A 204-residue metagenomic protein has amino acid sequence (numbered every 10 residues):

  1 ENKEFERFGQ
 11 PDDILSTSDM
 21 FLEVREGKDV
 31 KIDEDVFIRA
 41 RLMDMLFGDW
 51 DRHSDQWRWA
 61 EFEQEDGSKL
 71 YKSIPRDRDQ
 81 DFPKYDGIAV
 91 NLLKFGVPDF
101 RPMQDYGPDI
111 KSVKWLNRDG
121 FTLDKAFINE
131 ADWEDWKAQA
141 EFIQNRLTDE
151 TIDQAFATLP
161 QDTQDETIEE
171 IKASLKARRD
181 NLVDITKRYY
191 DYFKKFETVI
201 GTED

Functional and structural regions predicted by a protein language model:
E1-D49, F62-K72, K84-G87, E150-Q154: ATP-dependent phospho-/nucleotidyl transfer catalytic cores
D49, H53, R78: Glycine-rich, aromatic-lined ligand/substrate-binding cores of catalytic and carbohydrate-binding domains
H53-D55, P83-K84: Acidic/polar loop patches that form or flank catalytic/metal-binding clefts of enzymes that bind anionic ligands
Q56-A60: Conserved protein-kinase catalytic-loop segment immediately C-terminal to the catalytic Asp of the HRD motif
E61-E203: C-terminal catalytic region of ATP-dependent kinase domains
